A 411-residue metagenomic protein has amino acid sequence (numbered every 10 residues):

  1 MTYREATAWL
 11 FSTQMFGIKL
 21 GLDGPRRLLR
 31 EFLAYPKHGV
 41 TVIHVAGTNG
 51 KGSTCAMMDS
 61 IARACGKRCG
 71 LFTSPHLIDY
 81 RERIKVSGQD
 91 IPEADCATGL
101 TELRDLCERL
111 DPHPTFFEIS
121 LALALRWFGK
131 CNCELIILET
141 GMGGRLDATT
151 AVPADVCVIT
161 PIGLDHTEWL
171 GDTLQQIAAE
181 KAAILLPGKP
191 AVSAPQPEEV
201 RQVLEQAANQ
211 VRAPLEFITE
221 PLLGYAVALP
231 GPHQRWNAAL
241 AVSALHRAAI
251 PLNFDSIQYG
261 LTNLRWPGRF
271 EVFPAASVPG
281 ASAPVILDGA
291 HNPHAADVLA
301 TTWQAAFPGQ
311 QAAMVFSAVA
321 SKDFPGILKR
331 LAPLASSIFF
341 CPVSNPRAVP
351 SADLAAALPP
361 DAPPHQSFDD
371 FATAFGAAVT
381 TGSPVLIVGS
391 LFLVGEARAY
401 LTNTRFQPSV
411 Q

Functional and structural regions predicted by a protein language model:
M1-I18: Charged, amphipathic alpha-helical linker segments immediately N-terminal to NTP-binding catalytic cores
F16-I18, L22-E31, Y35-V40, A64-V152 (+2 more regions): ATP-dependent carboxylate-amine ligase catalytic core
G39-T41, L135-T140, D147-V158, I162-G163 (+2 more regions): Nucleotide phosphate-binding/pyrophosphate-handling subdomain across enzymes that bind or process nucleotide phosphates
T41-V45, S53-G70: A conserved segment at the C-terminal end of the G1
M142-L146, P153-R212, M314, F324-L328: Conserved catalytic-core segment of NTP-binding enzymes
A194-E216, G280, P284-L287, L328-P384: C-terminal helical cap/extension that packs against the catalytic core of soluble nucleotide-cofactor enzymes
A374-T402: A glycine-rich beta-strand to alpha-helix segment that forms a phosphate/ribose-binding loop at ligand/cofactor sites
